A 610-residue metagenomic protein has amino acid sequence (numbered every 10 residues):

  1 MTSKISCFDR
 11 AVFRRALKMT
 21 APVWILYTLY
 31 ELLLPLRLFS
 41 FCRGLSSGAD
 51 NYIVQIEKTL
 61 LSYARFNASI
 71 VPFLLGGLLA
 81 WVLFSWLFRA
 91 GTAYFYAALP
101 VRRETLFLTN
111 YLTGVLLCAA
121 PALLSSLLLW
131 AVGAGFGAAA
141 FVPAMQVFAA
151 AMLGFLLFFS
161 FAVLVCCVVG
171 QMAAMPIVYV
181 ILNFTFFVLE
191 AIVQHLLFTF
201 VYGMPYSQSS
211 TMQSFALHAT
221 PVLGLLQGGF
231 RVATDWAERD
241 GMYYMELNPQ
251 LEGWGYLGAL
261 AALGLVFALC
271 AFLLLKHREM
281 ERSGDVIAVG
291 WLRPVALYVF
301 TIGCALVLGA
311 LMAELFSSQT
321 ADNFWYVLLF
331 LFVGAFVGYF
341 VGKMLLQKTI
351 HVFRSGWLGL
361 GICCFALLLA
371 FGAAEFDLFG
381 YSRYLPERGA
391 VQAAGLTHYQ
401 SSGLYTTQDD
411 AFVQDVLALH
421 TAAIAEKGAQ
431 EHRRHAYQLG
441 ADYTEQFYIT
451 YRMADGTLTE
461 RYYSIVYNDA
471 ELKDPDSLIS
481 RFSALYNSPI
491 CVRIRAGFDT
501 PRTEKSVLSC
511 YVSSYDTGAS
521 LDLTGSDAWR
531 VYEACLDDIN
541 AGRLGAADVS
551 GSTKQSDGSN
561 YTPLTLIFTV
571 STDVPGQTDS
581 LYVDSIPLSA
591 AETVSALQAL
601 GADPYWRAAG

Functional and structural regions predicted by a protein language model:
M1-A90, L251, A271-M280, A310-D322 (+4 more regions): Hydrophobic alpha-helical transmembrane segments
Y27, A173-F186, F332, R354-A366: Central hydrophobic cores of alpha-helical transmembrane segments in multi-pass integral membrane proteins
F39-L60, V188-L274, E279-A288, L306-L328 (+1 more regions): Terminal transmembrane helical anchor/hairpin motif
K58, R65-S69, L112-M175, Y179 (+3 more regions): Secretory targeting signals
F84-L116, S283-G284, T524-G545: Helix-loop-helix units of permease transmembrane domains in multi-pass membrane transporters, especially ABC
L297-G303, F340-Y381: Internal/C-terminal transmembrane anchor helices
G372-G456: Membrane-interface segments at or immediately adjacent to transmembrane helices that form the boundary between
Q430-Y467, L544-D584: Short, structured surface segments that line ligand/substrate-binding pockets
